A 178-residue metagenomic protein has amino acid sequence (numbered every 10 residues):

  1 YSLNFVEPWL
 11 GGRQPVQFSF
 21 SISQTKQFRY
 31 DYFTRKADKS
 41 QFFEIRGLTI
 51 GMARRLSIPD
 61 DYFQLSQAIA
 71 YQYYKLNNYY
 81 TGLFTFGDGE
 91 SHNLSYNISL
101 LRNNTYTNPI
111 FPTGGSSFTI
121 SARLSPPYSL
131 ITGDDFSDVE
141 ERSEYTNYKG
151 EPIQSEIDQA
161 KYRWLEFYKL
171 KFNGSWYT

Functional and structural regions predicted by a protein language model:
Y1-F111, S117: Gram-negative/organellar outer-membrane beta-barrel architecture
S95-T178: Extended beta-strand-rich architecture
